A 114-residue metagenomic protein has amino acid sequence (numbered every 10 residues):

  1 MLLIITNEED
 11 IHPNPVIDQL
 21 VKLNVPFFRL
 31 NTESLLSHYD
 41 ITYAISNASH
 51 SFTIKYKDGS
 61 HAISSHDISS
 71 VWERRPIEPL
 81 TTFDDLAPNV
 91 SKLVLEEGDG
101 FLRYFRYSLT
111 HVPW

Functional and structural regions predicted by a protein language model:
M1-L3: Extreme N-terminal starter segment of soluble prokaryotic enzymes
N7-Q19, L30-W114: Conserved N-proximal alpha/beta basic substrate-recognition cap immediately N-terminal to, or forming the N-lobe
V25: Short phosphate-binding/catalytic loops that engage adenosine nucleotides
